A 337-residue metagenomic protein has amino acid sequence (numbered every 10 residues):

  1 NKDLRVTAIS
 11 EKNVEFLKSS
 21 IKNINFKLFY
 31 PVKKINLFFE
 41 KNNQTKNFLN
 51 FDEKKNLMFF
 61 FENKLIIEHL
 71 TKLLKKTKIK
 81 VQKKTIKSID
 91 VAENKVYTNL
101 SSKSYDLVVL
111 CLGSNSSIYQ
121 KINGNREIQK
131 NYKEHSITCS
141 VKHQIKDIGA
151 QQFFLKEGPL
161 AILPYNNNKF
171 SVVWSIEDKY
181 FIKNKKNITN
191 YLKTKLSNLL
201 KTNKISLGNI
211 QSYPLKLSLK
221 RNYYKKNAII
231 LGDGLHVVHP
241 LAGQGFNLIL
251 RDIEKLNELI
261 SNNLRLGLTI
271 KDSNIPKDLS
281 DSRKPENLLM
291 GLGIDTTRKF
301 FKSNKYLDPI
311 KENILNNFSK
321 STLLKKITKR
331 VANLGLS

Functional and structural regions predicted by a protein language model:
N1-K33, M58, K64: Glycine-rich FAD cofactor-binding loop and adjacent beta-loop-alpha segment at the N-terminus of flavoprotein
A8-E11, F51-K72, K179-I188, L215 (+1 more regions): Short beta-strand to alpha-helix junction loop
V14, I35, N63-I67, T71 (+7 more regions): A general structural signal for well-ordered alpha-helical segments in protein cores
L17, L70, I162: Residue-level signal for inorganic ion chemistry
Y30-K121, K130-E134: Conserved N-terminal helical subregion
L112-S197, I210: Conserved FAD-binding catalytic core of PHBH/FMO-like flavoproteins
K183-L266, K271-S273: FAD/FMN-dependent oxidoreductases across multiple families
E258-S337: C-terminal helical "tail/cap" subdomain of flavin- and related membrane-associated enzymes
